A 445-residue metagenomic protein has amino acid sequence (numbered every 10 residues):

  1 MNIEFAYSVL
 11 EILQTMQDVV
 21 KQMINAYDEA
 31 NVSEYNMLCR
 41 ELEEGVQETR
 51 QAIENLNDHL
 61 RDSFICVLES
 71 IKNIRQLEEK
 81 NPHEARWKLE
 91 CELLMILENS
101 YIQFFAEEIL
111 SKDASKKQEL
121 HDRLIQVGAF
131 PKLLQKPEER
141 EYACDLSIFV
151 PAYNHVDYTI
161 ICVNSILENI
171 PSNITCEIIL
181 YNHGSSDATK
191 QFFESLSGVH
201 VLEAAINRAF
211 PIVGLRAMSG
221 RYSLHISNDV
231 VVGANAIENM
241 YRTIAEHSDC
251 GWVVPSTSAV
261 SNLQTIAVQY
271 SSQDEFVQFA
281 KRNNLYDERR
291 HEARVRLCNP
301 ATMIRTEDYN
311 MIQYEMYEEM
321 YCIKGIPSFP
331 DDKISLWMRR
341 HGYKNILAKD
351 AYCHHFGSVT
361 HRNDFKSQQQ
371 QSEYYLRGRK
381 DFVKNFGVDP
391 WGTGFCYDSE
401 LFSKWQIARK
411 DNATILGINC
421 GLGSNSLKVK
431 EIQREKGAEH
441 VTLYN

Functional and structural regions predicted by a protein language model:
I109-S165: N-proximal low-complexity "stem/linker" segments adjacent to membrane-targeting elements
N164-T175, I432-E435: Short, acidic, metal-binding catalytic loop of nucleotide-sugar glycosyltransferases
Y181-K190, C420-G423: A conserved acidic beta->alpha catalytic loop
I212-Y222: Active-site nucleotide-sugar/metal-binding loop of Leloir-type enzymes
G220-V231: Short beta-strand-to-loop acidic/aromatic patch adjacent to the donor-nucleotide binding site
A234-S271: Conserved donor NDP-sugar-binding/catalytic core segment of glycosyltransferases
N283-T306, P327: A recurrent flexible, glycine/aromatic-enriched loop bordering the glycosyltransferase active site that acts as
G325-K333: Acidic donor-binding loop at a coil-to-helix junction in glycosyltransferase catalytic cores that engages
